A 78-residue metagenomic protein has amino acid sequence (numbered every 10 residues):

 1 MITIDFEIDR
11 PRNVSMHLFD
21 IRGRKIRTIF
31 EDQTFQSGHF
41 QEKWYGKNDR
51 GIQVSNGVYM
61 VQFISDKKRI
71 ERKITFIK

Functional and structural regions predicted by a protein language model:
M1-L18, W44: Glycine-centered coil/turn sites that cap beta-strands in beta-rich domains
I4-D5, I52-K78: C-terminal tail/sorting-segment detector
E7-D9, R22, K73: Intrinsically disordered, low-complexity regions of eukaryotic proteins
P11, K25-V54, S65-I70: Glycine-centered tight-turn motifs at strand-turn-strand junctions
F19-I26, Y59: Short, glycine-anchored, charge-dense loop/turn motifs used at functional sites
